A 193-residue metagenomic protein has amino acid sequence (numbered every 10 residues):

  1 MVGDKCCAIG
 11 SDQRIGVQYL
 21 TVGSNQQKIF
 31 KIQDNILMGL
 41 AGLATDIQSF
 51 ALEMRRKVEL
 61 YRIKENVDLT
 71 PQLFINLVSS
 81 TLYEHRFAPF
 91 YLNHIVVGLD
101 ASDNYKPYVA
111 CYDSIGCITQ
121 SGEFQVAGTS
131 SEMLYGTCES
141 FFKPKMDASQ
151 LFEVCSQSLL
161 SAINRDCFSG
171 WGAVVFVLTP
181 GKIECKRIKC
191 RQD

Functional and structural regions predicted by a protein language model:
M1-D193: Long, low-complexity N-terminal extensions
